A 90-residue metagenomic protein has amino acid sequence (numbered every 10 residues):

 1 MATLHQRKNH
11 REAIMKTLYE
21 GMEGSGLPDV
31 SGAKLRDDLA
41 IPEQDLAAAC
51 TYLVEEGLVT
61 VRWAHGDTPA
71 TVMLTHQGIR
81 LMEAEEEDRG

Functional and structural regions predicted by a protein language model:
M1-L18: Short alpha-helical segments that sit at the start of domains
K16-E23, E86: Short, locally clustered residues in the helix-turn-helix/winged-helix DNA-binding domain
G24-D37: Short acidic, hydrophobic short linear motifs in intrinsically disordered regions
A40-E55: Short amphipathic alpha-helical interaction segments
V54-G66: A short, conserved structural fragment
G66-L74: Minor-groove-contacting beta-hairpin "wing" of winged helix-turn-helix DNA-binding domains
H76-G90: Short, amphipathic alpha-helical interaction segments positioned at domain boundaries
